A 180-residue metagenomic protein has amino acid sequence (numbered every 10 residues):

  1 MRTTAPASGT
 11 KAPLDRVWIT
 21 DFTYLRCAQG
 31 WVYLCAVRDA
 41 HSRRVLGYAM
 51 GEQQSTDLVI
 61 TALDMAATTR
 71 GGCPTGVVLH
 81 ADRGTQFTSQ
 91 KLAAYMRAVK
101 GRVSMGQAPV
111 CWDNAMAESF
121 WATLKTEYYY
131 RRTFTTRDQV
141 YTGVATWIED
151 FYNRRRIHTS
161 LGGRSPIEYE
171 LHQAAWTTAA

Functional and structural regions predicted by a protein language model:
M1-A180: Charged DNA-binding/catalytic regions of mobile-element recombinases
